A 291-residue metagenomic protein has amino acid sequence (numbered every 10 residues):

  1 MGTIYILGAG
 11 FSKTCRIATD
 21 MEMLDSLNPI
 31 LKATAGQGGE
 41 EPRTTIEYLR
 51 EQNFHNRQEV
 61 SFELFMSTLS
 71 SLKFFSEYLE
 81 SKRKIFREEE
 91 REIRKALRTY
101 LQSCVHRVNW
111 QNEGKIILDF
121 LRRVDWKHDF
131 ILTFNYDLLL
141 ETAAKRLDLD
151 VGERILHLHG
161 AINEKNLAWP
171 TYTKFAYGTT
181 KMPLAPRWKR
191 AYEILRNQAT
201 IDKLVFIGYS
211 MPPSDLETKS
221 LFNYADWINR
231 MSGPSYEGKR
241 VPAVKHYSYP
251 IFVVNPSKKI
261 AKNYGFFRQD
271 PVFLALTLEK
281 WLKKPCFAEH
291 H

Functional and structural regions predicted by a protein language model:
M1-C15, D20-M21, L147-D148, Y192-H291: SIR2/sirtuin-family catalytic core signature
M1-K127, I131-L140, P212: Gly/serine-rich nucleotide phosphate-binding loop at the start of the catalytic core of nucleotide/ADP-ribose-handling
L7, L27, N135, L156-I162 (+2 more regions): Residues at the C-termini of beta-strands that transition into short coil/loop
C15-R16, N28, K32, E141-L149 (+2 more regions): Hydrophobic/aromatic-lined pockets within catalytic cores
P29-A33, T179-A185, N229-G233, L276-K280: Glycine-rich loops and low-complexity Gly/Arg-rich segments that provide flexible linkers or classic glycine-based
A33-R50, V151-T173, P234-H246, I251: Charge-dense polyanion-binding interfaces
L79-G114, L118, L138, T142-N197: Active-site gating loop/helix substructures
R122-F130, R146-V151, N197-D202: Secondary-structure boundary elements
